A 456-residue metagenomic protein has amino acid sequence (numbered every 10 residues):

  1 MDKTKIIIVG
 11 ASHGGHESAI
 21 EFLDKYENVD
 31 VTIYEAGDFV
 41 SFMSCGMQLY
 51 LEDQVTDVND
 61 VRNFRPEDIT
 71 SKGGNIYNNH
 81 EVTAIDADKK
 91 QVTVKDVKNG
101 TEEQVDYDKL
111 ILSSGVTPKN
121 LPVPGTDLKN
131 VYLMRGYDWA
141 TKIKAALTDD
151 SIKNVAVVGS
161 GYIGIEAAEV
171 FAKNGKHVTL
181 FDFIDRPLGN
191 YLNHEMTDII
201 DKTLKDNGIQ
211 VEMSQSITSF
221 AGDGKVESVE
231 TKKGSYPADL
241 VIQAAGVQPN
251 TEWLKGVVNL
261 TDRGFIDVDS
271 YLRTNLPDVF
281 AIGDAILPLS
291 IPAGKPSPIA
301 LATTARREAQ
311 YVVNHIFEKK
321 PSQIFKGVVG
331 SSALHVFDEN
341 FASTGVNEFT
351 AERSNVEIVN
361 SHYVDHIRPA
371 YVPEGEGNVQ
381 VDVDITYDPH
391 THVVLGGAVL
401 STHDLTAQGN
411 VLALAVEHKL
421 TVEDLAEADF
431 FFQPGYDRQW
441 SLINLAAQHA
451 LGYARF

Functional and structural regions predicted by a protein language model:
D2, V9-H13, D24-N28, A36 (+3 more regions): Flexible, glycine-rich terminal cap/loop adjacent to redox cofactors in electron-transfer oxidoreductases
D2-Y77, Y162, A168-L192: Beta1-alpha1 glycine-rich phosphate/pyrophosphate-binding loop at the start of Rossmann-like nucleotide-binding domains
V9, V105-G115, P237-G246, A309 (+1 more regions): Short hydrophobic core segments
N28-T32, S71-K98, Q104-V105, K173-V268 (+2 more regions): A Rossmann-like FAD-binding core segment of flavoenzymes
L112-N174, Q210-E212, G256, D262 (+1 more regions): Glycine-rich dinucleotide-binding loop and its adjacent helix/turn
K129-S151, G224-S228, S235-N314, V411 (+1 more regions): FAD-site-proximal beta/loop scaffold in flavoenzymes
N154-A156, Y162-S219, I299-A305, P321-I324 (+1 more regions): Rossmann-like dinucleotide-binding cores of NAD(P)H-dependent redox enzymes
V268, I282-V346, G435-A454: A conserved FAD-binding loop/helix module that cradles the flavin
